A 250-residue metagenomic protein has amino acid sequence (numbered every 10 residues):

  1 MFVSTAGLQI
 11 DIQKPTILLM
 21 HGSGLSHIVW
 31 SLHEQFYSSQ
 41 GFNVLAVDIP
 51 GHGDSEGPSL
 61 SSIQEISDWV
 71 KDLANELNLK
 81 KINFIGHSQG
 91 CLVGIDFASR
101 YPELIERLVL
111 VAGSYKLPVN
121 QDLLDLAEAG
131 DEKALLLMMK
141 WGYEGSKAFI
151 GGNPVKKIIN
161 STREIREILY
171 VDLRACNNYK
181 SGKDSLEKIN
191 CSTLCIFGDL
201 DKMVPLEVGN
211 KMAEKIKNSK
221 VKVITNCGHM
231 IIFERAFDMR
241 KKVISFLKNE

Functional and structural regions predicted by a protein language model:
M1-L18, S39-N43, L79-K80, R163 (+1 more regions): Alpha/beta-hydrolase fold catalytic core
T5-E56: Conserved HGGG/HGGXW glycine-rich cap/lid loop of the alpha/beta-hydrolase fold
E65-I82: Conserved acidic catalytic loop of the alpha/beta-hydrolase fold
L92-L135: Flexible "cap/lid" loop of the alpha/beta hydrolase fold
D125-K188: Conserved alpha/beta-hydrolase catalytic His-Asp/Glu region
I189, C195-F197, D201: Short beta-strand/loop motif that positions the catalytic acidic residue of the alpha/beta-hydrolase fold
C191, P205-E214: Short alpha-helix in the alpha/beta-hydrolase fold that links the catalytic acid
C227-R240: Catalytic histidine-centered segment of alpha/beta-hydrolase-like enzymes
